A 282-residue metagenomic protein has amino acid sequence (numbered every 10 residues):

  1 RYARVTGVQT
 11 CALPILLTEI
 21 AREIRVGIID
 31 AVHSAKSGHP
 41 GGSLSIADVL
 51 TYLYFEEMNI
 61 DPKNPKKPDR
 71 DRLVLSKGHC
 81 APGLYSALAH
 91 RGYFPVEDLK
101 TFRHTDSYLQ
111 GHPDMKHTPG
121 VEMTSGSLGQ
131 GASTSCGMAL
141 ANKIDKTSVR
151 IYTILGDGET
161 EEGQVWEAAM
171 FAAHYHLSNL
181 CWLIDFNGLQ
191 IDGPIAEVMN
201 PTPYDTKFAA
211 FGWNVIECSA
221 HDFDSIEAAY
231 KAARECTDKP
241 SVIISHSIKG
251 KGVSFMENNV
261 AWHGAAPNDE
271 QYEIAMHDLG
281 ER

Functional and structural regions predicted by a protein language model:
R1-C11: Single conserved hydrophobic/aromatic residue that forms the stacking wall/gate of nucleotide- or nucleobase-binding
A12-I24: N-terminal hydrophobic or amphipathic helices/low-complexity stretches enriched in small/hydrophobic/Pro/Gly
A21-S37, D185-N187: N-terminal capping segment at the start of a domain
I28-A31, S43-H174: Cofactor-binding active-site loop characterized by glycine-rich and histidine/acidic residues
D71-L73, V149-T153, L180, K239-S247: Generic beta-sheet signal
H79-C80, L84, N187-G188, D222 (+1 more regions): Glycine-rich beta-alpha junction loops
G120, T124-E235: Thiamine diphosphate
F223-R282: Glycine/aspartate-rich loop-and-adjacent alpha/beta segment that forms the canonical ThDP
